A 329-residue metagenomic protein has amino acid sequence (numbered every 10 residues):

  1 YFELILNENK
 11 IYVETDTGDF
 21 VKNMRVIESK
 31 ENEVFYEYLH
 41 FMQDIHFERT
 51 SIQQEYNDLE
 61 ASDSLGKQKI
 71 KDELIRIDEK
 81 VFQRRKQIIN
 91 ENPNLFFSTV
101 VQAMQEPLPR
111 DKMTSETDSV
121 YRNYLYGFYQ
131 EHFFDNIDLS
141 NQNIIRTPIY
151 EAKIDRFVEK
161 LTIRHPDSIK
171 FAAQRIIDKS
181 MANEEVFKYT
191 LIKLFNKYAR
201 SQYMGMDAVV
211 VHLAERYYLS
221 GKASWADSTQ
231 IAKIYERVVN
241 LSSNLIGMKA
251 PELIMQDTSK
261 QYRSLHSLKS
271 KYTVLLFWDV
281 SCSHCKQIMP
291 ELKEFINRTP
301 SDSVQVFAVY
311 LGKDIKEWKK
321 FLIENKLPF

Functional and structural regions predicted by a protein language model:
Y1-N9, L161-T162, I177-A182, V186 (+1 more regions): Start-of-domain marker
Y1-N92, A103-M104, L108-Y129, F133: A non-transmembrane, solvent-exposed segment enriched in polar/low-complexity residues
E73-K80, Y126, I163-F171, Y203-V210: Helix-turn-helix repeat elements of alpha-solenoid scaffolds
A103-S180: Charged, long alpha-helical assembly modules
R200-Q256, H266-S267, N297, K316 (+1 more regions): N-proximal helix/coil linker or "cap" segments that precede and/or mark the start of modular domains
Q261-L292, Q305-F307: Short active-site neighborhood of thiol/selenol oxidoreductases, capturing the structured segment around
K286-N325: Structural microenvironment flanking redox-active thiols in thiol-disulfide oxidoreductases
